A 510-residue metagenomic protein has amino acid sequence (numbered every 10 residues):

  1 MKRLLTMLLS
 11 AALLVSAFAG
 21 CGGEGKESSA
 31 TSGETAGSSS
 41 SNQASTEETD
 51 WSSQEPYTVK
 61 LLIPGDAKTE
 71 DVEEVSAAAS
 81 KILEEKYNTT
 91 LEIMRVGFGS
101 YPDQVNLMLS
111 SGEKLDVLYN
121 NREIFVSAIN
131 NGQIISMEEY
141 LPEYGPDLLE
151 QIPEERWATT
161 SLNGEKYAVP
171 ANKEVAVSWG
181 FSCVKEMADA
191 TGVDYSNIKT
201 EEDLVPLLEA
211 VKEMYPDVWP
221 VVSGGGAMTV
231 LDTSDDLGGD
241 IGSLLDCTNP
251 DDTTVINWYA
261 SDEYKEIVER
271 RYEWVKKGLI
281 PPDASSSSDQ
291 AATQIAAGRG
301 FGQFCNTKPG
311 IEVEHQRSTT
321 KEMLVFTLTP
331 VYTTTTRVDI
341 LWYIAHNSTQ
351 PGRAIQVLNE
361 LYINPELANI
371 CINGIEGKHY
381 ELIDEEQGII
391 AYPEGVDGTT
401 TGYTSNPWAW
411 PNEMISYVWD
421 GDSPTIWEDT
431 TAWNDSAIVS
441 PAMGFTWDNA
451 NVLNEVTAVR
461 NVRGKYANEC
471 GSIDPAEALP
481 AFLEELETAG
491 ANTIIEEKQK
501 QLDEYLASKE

Functional and structural regions predicted by a protein language model:
M1-L9: Positively charged n-region of N-terminal signal peptides that target proteins for export
L8-L9, L13, A17-E510: Extracytoplasmic/secretory soluble proteins
